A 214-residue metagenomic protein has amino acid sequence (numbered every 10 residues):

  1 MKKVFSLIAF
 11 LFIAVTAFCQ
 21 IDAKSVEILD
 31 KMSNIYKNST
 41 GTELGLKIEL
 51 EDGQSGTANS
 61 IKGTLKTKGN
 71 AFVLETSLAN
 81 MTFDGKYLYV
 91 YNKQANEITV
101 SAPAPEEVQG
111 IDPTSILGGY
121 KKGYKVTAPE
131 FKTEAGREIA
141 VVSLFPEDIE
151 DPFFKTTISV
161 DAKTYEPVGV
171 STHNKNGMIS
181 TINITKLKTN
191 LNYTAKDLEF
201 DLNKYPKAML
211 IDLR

Functional and structural regions predicted by a protein language model:
V4-I13: Sec-dependent N-terminal signal peptides
A17-T57, K68-N70, K204-R214: N-terminal leader/targeting segments and the immediate start of mature chains
I35, G63-K66, N80-M81, T127-T133: Short, exposed beta-strand/loop patches in secreted or surface proteins that constitute
I48, T76, N92-K93, S171-N174: Beta-turn initiation residues at beta-strand->coil junctions
K62-I111, S180-T181: An acidic-aromatic
Y87-F145: Surface-exposed, polar helix/loop patches in the mature regions of secreted/periplasmic/lumenal proteins that form
T127-P206, I211-L213: Gly/Pro-enriched, hydrophobic low-complexity segments that function as extracytoplasmic propeptides/linkers
